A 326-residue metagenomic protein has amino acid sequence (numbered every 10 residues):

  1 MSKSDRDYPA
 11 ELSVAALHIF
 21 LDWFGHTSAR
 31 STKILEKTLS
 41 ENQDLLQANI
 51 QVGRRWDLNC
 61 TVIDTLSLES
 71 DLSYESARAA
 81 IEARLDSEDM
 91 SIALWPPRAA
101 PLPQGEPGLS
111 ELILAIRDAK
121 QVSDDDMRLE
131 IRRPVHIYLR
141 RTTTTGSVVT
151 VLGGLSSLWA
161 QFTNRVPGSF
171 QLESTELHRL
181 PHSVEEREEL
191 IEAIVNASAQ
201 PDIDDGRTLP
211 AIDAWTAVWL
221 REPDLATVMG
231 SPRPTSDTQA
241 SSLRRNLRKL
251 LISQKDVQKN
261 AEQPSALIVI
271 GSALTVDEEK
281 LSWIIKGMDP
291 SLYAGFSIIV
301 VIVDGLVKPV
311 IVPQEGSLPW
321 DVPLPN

Functional and structural regions predicted by a protein language model:
M1-S28, I63-F296: Metal-dependent nuclease catalytic core centered on acidic motifs
F20, I34, L45, R55 (+4 more regions): Acidic/proline-rich low-complexity IDRs
L21-V52: A short acidic/basic microdomain associated with nuclease active sites
A48-N59, Q258-K259: Active-site beta-strand-loop-beta-strand hairpin of nuclease catalytic cores that positions key catalytic residues
W56-L58, I268, V300: Hydrophobic/aromatic beta-strand patches that form the interior of the parallel beta-sheet core in alpha/beta enzyme
A273-L274, E279-N326: Charge-dense, extended regions
